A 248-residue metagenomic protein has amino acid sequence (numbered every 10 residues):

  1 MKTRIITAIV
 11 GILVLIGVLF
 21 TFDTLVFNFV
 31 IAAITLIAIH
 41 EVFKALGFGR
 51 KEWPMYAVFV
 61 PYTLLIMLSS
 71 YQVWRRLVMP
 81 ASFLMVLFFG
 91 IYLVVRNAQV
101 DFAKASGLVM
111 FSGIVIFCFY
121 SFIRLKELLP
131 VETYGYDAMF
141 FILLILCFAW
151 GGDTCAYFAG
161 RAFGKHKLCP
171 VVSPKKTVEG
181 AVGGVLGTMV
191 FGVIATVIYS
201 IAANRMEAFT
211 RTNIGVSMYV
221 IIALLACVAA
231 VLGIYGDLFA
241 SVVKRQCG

Functional and structural regions predicted by a protein language model:
M1-C227: Membrane-embedded alpha-helical bundles of polytopic integral membrane proteins
G90-I91, Y235-G248: Transmembrane alpha-helical segments of integral membrane proteins
C227-Y235: Hydrophobic transmembrane alpha-helical segments of multi-pass transport and channel proteins
